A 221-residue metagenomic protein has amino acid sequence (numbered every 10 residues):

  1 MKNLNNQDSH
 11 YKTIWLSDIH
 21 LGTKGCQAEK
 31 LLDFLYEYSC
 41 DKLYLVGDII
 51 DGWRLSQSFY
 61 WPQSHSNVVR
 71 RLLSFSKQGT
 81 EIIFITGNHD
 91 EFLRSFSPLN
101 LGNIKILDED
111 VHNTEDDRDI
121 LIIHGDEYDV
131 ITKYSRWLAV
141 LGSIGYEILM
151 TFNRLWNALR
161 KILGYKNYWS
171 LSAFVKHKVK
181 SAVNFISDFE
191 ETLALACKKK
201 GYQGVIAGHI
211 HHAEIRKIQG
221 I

Functional and structural regions predicted by a protein language model:
M1-N5: A short, compositionally biased domain-edge/stem linker segment
N6-K12, L21-E115: Core catalytic region of metal-dependent phosphoesterases/phosphodiesterases, especially metallo-beta-lactamase-like
K12-H20, D119-D126, I221: Active-site-proximal beta-strand elements of phosphoester/diester hydrolases
I14-L16, Y44, I83, I120 (+1 more regions): Hydrophobic "anchor" residues on beta-strands that sit immediately upstream of conserved functional sites
D18, D48, G87, H124 (+1 more regions): Active-site glycine-centered loops adjacent to acidic/histidine catalytic or metal-binding residues that shape
G102-E109, D126, I131-V140, V183-I221: Conserved beta-sheet core of the metallophosphoesterase superfamily
T114-D116, Q219-G220: Short acidic-glycine loop/turn motifs at beta-strand connectors
I123-F189: Active-site-proximal loop/helix segment associated with metal-binding centers of metalloenzymes
